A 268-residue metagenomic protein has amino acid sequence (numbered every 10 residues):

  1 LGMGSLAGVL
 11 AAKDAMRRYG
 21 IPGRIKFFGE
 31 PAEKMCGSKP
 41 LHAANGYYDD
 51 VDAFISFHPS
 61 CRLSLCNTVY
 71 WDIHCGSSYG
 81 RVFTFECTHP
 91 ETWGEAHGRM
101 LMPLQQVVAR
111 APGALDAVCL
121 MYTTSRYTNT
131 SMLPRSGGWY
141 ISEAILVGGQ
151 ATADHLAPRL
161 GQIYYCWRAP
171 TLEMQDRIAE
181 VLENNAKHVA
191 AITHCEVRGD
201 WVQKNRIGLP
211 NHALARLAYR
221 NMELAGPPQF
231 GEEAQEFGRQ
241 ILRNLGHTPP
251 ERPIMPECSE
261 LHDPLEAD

Functional and structural regions predicted by a protein language model:
L1-A12: Di-metal (Zn2+ and/or Mg2+/Mn2+) metal-binding site signature of metallo-dependent hydrolases with the MBL/beta-CASP
G2, C36, G208: Loop/helix-junction capping segments adjacent to catalytic residues or to phosphate/diphosphate-binding pockets
L6, M16-S142, G149-A157: Histidine/acidic-residue-rich, glycine-tolerant segments that coordinate divalent metal ions
R62-D72, V147-T152, V202-N205, E232 (+1 more regions): Glycine-rich, charged/polar anion/phosphate-binding loops that engage phosphate groups from diverse ligands
S77, A157-R159, I192, D268: A structural signal for short secondary-structure junctions
R81-C87, G161-A169, D200-V202: Short, hydrophobic beta-strand segments
G94-M100, L104-G148, T152-L156, A169-D200 (+3 more regions): Acidic-enriched catalytic cores of C-N bond-cleaving enzymes acting on peptides and small amides
R252-D268: Substrate-recognition/cap regions that form aromatic- and gly/pro-loop-enriched pockets for small-molecule ligands
